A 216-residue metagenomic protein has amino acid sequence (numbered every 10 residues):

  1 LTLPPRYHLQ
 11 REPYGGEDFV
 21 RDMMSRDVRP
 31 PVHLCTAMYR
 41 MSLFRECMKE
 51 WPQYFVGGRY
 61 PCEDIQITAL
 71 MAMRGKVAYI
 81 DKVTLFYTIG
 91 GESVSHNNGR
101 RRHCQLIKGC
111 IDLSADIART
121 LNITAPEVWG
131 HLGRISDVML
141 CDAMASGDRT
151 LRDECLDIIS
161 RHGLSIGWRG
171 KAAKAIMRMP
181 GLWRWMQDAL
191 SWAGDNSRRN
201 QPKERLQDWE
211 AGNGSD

Functional and structural regions predicted by a protein language model:
L3-R100: Conserved nucleotide-sugar donor-binding catalytic segment
Y14-D18, Y60, V83-G91, N97-P126 (+1 more regions): Catalytic core of nucleotide-sugar-dependent glycosyltransferases
D27-V28, E50-W51, G133, R161 (+1 more regions): Short hydrophobic/aromatic segments of transmembrane alpha-helices and their interfaces
E63-D64, V128-L132: Short, conserved alpha-helical segments within structured domains
I65-T68, S114, S136: Hydrophobic alpha-helical core bundles mediating ligand binding, dimerization, or RNAP-core interactions
R119, L140-D216: Membrane-interface aromatic/basic loop that binds lipid-linked glycans or pyrophosphate carriers, typified by
G130-D142: Amphipathic alpha-helical repeat scaffolds of TPR domains
